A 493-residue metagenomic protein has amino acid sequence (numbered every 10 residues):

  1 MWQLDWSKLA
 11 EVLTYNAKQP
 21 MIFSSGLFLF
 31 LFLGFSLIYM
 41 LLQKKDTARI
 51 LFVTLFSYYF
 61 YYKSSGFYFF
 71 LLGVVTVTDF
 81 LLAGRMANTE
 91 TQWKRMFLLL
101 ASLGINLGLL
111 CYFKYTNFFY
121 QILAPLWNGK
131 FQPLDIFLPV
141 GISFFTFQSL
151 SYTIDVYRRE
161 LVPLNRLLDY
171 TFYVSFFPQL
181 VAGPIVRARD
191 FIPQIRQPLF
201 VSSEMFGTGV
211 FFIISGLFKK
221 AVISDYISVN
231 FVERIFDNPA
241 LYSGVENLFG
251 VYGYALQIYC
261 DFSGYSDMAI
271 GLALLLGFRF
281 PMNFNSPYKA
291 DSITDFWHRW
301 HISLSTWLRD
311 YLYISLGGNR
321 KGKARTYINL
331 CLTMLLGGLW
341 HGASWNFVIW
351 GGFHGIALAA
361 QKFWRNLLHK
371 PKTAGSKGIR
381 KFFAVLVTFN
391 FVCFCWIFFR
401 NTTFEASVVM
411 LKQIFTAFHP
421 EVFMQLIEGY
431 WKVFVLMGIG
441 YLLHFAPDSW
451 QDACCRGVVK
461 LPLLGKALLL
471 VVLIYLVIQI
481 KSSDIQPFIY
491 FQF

Functional and structural regions predicted by a protein language model:
W2-Q492: Membrane-embedded transmembrane alpha-helical bundles that form the catalytic cores of multi-pass lipid-modifying
